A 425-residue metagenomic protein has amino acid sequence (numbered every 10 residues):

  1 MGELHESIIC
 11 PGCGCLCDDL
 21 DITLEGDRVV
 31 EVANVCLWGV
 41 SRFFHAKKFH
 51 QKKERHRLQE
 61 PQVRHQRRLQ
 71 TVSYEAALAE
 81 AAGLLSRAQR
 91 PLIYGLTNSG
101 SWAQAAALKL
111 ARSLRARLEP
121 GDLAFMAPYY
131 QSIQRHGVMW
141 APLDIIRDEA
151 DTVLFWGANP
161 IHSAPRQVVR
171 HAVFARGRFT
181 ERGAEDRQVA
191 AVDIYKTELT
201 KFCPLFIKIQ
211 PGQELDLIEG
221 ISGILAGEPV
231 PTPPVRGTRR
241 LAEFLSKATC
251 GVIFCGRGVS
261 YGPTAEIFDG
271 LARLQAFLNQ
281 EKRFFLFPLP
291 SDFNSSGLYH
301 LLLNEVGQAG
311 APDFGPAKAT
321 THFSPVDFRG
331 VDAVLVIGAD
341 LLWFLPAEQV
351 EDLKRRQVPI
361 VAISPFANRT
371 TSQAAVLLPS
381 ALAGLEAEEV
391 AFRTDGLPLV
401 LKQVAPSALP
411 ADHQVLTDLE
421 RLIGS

Functional and structural regions predicted by a protein language model:
M1-I224, R257, L419-S425: N-terminal export/assembly segments and adjacent metallocofactor-ligating motifs of anaerobic energy-metabolism
S7-D19, S260-Y261, P290-L301: N-terminal, charge-rich interaction modules
R57, S113, F244, G297-L302 (+2 more regions): Acidic/proline-rich low-complexity IDRs
K109-R117, R273-K282: Short helix-loop-beta junction
A124, F268-L271, F287-P290, L303-V306: Terminal, contiguous helix-loop blocks that mediate binding/assembly
Y129-E281, E305-S425: Non-catalytic alpha/beta scaffold blocks inside enzyme catalytic domains
N279, R283-S296, P365-A367: Short, flexible loop segments at boundaries between secondary-structure elements
